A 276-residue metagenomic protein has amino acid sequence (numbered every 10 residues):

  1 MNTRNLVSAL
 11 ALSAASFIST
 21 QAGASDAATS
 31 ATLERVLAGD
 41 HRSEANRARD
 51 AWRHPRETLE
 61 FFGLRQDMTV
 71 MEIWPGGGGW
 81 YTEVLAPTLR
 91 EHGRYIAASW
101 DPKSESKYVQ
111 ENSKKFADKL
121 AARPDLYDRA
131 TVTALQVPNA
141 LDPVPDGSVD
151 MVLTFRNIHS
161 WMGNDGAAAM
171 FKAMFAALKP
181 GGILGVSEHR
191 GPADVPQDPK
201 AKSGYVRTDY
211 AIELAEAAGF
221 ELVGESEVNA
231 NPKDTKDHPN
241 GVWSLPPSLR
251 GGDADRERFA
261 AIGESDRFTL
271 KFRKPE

Functional and structural regions predicted by a protein language model:
L33-F61, R65: Class I SAM-dependent methyltransferase Rossmann-like catalytic core, especially the SAM/SAH-binding loop
D67-G77: Conserved class I S-adenosyl-L-methionine
A86-P87, A167-P180: A short glycine-rich, Lys/Arg-flanked "PGG" loop and its adjoining helix->strand segment in the class I
I96-A97, G181-H189: Conserved beta-strand signature within the Rossmann-like core of class I S-adenosyl-L-methionine
V109-A140: S-adenosyl-L-methionine
L141-V152: A short acidic, Gly/Pro-enriched loop at the edge of an enzyme's catalytic core that lines a small-molecule cofactor
Q197-E225: Conserved Class I S-adenosyl-L-methionine
F259-E276: C-terminal lobe and adjacent flexible extensions of AdoMet/dcAdoMet transferase-like proteins
